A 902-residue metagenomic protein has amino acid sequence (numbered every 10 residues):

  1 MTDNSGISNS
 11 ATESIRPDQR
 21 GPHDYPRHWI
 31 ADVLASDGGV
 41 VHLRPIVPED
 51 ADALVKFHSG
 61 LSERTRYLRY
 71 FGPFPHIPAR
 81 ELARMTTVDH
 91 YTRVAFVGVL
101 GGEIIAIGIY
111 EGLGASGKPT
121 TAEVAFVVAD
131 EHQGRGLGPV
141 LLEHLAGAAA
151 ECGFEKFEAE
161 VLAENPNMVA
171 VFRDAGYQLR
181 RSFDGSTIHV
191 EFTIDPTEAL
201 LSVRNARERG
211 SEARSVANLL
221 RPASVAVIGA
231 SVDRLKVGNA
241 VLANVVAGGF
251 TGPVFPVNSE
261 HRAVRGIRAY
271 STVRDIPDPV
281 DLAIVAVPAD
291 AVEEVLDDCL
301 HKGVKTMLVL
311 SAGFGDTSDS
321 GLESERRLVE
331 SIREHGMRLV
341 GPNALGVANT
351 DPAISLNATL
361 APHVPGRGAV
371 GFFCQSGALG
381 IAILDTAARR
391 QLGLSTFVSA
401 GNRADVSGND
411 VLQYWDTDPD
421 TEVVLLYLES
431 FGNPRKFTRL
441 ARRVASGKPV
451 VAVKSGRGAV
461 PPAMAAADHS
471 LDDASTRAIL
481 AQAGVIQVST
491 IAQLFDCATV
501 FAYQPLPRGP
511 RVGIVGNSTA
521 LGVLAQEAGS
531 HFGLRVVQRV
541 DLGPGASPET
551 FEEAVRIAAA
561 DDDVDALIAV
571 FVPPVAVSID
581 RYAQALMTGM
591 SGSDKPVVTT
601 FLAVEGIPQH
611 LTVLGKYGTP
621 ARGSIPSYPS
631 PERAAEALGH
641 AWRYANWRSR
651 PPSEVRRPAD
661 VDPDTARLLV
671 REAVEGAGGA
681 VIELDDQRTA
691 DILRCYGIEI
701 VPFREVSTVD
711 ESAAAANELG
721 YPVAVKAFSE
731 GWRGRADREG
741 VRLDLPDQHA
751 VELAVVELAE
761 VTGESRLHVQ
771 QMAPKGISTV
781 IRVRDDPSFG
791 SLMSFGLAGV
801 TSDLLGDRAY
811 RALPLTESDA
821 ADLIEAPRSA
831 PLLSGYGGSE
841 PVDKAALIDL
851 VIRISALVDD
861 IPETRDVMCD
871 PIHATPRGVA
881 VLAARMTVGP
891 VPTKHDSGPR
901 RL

Functional and structural regions predicted by a protein language model:
T2-N218, P222: Long, contiguous binding/interaction regions
D195-L902: Catalytic-core regions of core metabolic enzymes, especially those transforming organic acids/acyl-group intermediates
